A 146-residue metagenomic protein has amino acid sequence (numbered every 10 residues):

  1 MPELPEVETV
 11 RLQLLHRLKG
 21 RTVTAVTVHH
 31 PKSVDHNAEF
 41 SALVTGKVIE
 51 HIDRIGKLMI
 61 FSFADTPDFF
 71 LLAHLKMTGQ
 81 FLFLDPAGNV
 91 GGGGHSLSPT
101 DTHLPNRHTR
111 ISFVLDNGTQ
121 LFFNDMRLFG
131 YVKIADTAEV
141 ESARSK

Functional and structural regions predicted by a protein language model:
M1-F69, L75, G94, H103 (+2 more regions): Extended, highly charged segments
F63, L71-K146: Phosphate/anion-contacting hairpin/loop surfaces
